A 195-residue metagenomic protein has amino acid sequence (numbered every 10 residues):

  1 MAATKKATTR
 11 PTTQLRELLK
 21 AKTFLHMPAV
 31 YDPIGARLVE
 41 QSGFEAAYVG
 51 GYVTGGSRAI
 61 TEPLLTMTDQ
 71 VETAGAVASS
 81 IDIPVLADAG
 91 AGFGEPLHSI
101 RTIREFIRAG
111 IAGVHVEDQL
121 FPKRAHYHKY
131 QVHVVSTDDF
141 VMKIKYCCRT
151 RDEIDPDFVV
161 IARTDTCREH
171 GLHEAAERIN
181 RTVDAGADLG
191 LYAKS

Functional and structural regions predicted by a protein language model:
A2-S195: Alpha/beta enzyme core
